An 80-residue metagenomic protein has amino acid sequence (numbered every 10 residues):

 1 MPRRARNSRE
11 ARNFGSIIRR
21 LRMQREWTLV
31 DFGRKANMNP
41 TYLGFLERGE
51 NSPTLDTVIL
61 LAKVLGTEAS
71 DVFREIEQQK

Functional and structural regions predicted by a protein language model:
M1-P2, K63, D71-K80: Short, charged recognition helix plus adjacent turn of helix-turn-helix-like nucleic-acid-binding domains
P2-Q24: A short, Lys/Arg-rich alpha-helix, primarily the initiator
S16, E26-W27, P53-D56: Residue-level signal for the short linker/turn that defines the boundary of a DNA-recognition helix
R19, V30, I59: Residues within the helices of the helix-turn-helix
R22, G33, A62: The alpha-helix within a helix-turn-helix
E26-F45: Short alpha-helical DNA-recognition segment
N37, D56-D71: DNA major-groove recognition helix of helix-turn-helix/homeodomain DNA-binding modules
T41, N51, S70: Key DNA-contact positions within bacterial/archaeal DNA-binding proteins
